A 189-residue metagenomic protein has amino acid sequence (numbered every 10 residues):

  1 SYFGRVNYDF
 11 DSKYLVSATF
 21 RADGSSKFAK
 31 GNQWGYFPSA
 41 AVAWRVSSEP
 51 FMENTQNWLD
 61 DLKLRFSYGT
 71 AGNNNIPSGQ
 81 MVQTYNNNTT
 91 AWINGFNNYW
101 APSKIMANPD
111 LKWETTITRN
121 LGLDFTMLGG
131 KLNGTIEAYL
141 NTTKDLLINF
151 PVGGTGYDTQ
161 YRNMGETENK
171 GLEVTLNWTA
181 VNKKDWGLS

Functional and structural regions predicted by a protein language model:
S1-S189: Extracellular/periplasmic, surface-exposed regions of secreted and cell-surface proteins
